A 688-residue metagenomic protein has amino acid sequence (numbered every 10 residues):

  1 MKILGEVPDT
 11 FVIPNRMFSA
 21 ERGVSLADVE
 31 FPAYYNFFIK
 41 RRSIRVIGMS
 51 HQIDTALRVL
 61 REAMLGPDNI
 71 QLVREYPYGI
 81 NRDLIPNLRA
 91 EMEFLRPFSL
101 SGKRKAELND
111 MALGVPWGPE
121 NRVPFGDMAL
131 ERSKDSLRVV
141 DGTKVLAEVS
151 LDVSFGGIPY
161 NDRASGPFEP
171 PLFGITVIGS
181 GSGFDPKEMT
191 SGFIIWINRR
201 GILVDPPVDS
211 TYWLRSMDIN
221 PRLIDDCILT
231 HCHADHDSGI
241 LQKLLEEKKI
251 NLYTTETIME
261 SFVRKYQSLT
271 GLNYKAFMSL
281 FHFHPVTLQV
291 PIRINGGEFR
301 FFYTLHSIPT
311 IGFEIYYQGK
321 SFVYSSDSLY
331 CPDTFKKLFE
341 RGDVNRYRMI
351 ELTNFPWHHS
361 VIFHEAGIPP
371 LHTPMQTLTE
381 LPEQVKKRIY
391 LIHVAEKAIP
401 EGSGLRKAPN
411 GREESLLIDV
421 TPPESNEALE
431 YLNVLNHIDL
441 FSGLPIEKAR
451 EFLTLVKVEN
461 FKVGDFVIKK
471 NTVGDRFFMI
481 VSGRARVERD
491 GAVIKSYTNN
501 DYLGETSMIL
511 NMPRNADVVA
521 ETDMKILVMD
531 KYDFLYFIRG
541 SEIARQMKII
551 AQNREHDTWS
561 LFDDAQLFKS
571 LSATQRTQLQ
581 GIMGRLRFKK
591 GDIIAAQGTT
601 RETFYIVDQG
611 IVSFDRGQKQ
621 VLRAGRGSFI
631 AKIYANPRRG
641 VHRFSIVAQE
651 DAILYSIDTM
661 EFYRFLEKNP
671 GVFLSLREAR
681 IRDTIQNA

Functional and structural regions predicted by a protein language model:
M1-K103, E107-N109, C331-V420: Cap/insert and terminal regions of metallo-dependent hydrolase folds
I3-V29, Y34, R200, V208-T257 (+1 more regions): Active-site metal-binding motif and surrounding structural segment of the metallo-beta-lactamase
E91-F94, S99-D185, M189-G192, I197-G201: Non-catalytic propeptide/linker segments at domain boundaries
F94-F125, F155, E256-P309, S403-E414: Metallo-beta-lactamase
I178-S182, P206-D209, C232, T304-H306 (+3 more regions): Active-site metal-binding loops of divalent metal-dependent hydrolases
I250-E260, R388-H393: Short internal beta-strands
T287-G342: Catalytic core of the metallo-beta-lactamase
G404, L416-A688: Cytosolic regulatory regions built on CNB/CRP/Popeye-like sensor folds
